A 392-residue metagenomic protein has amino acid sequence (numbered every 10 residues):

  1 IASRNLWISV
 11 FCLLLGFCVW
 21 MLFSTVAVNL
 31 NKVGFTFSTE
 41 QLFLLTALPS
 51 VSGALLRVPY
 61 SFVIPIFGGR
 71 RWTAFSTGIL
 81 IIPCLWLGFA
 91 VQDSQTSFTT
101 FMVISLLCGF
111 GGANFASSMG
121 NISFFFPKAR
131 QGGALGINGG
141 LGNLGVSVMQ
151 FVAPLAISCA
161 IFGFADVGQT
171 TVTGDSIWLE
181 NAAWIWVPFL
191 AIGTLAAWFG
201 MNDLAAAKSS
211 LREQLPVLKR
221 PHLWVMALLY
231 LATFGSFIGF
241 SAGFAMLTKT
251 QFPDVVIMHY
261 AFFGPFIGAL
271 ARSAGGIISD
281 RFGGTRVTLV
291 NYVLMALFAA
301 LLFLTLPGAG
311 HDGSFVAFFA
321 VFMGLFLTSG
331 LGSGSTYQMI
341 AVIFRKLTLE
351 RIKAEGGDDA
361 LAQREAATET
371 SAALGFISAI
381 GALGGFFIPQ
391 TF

Functional and structural regions predicted by a protein language model:
R4-F35, M149, F240-A245, I388: Extracytoplasmic
F23-V28, R220-A269, S273, S333 (+2 more regions): Extracytoplasmic gate region of multi-pass secondary transporters
L44-F62, F262-G275: Central cavity-lining transmembrane alpha-helices of secondary-active solute carriers, predominantly the Major
L55-F98: Conserved MFS/SLC helix-loop-helix module at the cytosolic interface between two early adjacent transmembrane helices
G78-S94, V293-D312: C-terminal ends and interior cores of transmembrane alpha-helices in multi-pass membrane transporters/permeases
S97-A113, G313-S333: Hydrophobic core of transmembrane alpha-helices in multi-pass small-molecule transporters, especially MFS/SLC-type
G112, G132-S158, L374-I388: Glycine-rich segments within core transmembrane alpha-helices of 12-TM secondary carriers
S158, F162, I185-A207: C-terminal membrane-cytosol helix-exit motif in multi-pass small-molecule transporters
